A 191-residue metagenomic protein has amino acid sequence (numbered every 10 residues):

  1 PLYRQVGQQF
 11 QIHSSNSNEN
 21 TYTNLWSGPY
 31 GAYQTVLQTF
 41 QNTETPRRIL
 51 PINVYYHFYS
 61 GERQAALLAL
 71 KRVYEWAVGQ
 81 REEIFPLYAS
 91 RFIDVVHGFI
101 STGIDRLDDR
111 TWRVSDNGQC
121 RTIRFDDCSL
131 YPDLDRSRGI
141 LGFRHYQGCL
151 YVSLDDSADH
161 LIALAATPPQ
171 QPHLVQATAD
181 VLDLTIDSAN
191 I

Functional and structural regions predicted by a protein language model:
P1-N53: Active-site-adjacent pocket scaffolds in enzyme catalytic domains
P1-Q8, Y56-G142: C-terminal domain-boundary segment and adjacent tail
Q5, I12, N24, G28 (+6 more regions): Intrinsically disordered, low-complexity regions enriched in small/polar residues
Q5-Q11, Q34, Q38-Q41, Q64 (+5 more regions): Residue-identity detector for glutamine
Q11, E19, E44, E62 (+6 more regions): Glutamate identity and glutamate-enriched acidic tracts
S14, A32, A65-A69, A77 (+5 more regions): A sequence-composition feature that detects small, non-aromatic residues
G28, L50, F85, Y131 (+1 more regions): Intrinsic-disorder/low-complexity coil detector
F99-I191: C-terminal beta-sandwich/jelly-roll accessory domains of carbohydrate-active enzymes
